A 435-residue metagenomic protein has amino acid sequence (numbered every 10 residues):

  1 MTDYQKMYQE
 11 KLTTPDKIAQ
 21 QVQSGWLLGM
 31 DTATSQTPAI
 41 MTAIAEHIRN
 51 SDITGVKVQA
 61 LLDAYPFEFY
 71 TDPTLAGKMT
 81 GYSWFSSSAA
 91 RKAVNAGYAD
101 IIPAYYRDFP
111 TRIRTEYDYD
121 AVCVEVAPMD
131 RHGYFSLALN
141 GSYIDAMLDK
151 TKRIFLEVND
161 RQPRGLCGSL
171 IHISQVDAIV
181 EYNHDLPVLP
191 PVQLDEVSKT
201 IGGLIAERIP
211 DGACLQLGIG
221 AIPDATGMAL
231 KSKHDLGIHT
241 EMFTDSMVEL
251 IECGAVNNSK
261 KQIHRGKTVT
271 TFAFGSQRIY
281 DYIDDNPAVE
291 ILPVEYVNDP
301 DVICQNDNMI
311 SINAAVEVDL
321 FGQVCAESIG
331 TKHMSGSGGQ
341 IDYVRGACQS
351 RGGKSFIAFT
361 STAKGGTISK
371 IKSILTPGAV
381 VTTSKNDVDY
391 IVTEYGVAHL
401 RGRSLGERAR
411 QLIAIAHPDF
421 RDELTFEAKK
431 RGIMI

Functional and structural regions predicted by a protein language model:
M1-I435: Conserved alpha/beta enzyme-core scaffold
